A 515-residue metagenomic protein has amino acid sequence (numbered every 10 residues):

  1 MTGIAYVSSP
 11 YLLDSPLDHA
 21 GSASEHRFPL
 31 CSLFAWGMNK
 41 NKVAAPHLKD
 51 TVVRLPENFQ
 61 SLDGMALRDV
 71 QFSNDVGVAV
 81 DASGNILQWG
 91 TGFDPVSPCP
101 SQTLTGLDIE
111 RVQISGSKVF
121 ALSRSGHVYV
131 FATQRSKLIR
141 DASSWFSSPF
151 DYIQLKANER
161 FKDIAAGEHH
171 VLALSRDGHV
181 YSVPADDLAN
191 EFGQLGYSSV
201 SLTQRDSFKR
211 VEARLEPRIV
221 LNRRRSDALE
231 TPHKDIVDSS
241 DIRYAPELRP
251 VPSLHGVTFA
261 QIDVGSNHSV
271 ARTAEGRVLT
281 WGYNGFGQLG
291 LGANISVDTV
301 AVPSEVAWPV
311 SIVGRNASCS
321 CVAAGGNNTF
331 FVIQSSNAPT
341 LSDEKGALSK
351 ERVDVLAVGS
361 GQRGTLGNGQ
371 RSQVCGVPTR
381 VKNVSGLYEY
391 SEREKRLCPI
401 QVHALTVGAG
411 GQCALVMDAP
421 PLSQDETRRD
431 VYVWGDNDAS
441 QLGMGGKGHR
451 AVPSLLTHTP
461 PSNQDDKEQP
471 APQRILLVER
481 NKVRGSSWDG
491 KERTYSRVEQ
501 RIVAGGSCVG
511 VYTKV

Functional and structural regions predicted by a protein language model:
M1-Y11: Terminal signal-anchor or tail-anchor transmembrane helices that tether membrane-associated enzymes to cellular
Y11-H19, Q194-Y244: Fungal intrinsically disordered, low-complexity polar regions
H26-Q60, V78-P100, H127-S143, A293: Beta-propeller domains
L30-C31, N74-D75, S83-G84, G116-S117 (+15 more regions): Short coil/turn segments that connect the beta-strands within blades of beta-propeller domains
A35, V76-A79, Q88, K118-A121 (+10 more regions): Conserved core positions of repeat-based scaffolds
Q60-L62, S101-T105, R111, I153-A157 (+5 more regions): Surface loop/turn motifs at the tips and blade-to-blade linkers of beta-strand repeat domains
A323-L356, S360-T365, S372, V377 (+3 more regions): Loop/turn-rich, solvent-exposed surfaces of beta-rich toroidal or solenoidal domains
G410-V416, D430-V431, G435-Q464, D489-V515: Blade-level signature of beta-propeller repeat domains, shared across WD40, Kelch, NHL, RCC1 and BNR/Asp-box propellers
